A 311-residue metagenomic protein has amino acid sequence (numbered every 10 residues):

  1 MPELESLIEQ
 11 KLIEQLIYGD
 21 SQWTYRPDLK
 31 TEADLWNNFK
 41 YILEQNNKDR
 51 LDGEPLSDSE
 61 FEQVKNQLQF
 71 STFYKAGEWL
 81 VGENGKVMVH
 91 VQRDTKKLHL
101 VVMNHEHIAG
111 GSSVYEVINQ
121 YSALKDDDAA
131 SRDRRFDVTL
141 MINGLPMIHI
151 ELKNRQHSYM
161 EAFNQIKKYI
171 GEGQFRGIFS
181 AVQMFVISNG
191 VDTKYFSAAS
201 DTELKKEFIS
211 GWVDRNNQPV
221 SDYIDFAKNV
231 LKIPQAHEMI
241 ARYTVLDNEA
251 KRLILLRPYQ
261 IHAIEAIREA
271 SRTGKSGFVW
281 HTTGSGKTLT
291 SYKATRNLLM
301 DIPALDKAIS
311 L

Functional and structural regions predicted by a protein language model:
M1-A308: ATP-dependent helicase/translocase motor core
